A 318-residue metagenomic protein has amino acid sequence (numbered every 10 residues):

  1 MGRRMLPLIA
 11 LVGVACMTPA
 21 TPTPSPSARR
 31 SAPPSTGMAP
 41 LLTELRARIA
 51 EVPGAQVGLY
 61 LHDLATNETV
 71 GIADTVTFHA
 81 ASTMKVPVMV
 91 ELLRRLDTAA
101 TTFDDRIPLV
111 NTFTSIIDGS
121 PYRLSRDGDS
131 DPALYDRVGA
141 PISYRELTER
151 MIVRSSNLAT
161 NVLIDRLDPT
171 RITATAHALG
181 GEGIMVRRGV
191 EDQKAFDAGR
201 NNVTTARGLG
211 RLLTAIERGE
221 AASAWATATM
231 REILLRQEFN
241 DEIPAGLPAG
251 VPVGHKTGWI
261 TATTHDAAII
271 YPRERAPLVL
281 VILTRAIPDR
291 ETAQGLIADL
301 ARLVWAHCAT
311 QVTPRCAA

Functional and structural regions predicted by a protein language model:
L6, T18-R48, R166-D168, R211-D241 (+2 more regions): Structured C-terminal helix/loop/strand segments within mature extracytoplasmic catalytic/sensor domains
G13-A15: C-terminal motif of bacterial Sec signal peptides marking the signal peptidase cleavage site
P40-D74, I270: A short, well-structured edge-of-sheet supersecondary motif
V52-V57, A73-T75, H79-T83, P87 (+9 more regions): Extracytoplasmic
Q56, A140-Y144, T148, R154-L213 (+1 more regions): Mid-domain, small-residue-enriched loop/turn segments at the edges of structured enzyme/sensor domains
L64-A65, T102-R126, L167-D168: Acidic helix-start/capping segments at beta-turn-to-alpha-helix junctions
N67, H79-T112, M151, L280: Active-site SXXK
T114-N161: Conserved catalytic neighborhood of penicillin-recognizing serine enzymes
